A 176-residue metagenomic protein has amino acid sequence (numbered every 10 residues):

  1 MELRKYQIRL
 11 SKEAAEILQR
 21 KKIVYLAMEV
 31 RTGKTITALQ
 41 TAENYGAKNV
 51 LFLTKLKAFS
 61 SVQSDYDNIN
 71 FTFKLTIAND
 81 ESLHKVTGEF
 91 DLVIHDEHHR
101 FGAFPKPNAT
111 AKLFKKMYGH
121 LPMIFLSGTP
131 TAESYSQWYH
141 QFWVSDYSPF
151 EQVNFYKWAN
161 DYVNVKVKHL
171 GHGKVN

Functional and structural regions predicted by a protein language model:
M1-A27: Conserved pre-motif I regulatory segment
I23-Y25, N49-L51, L75, L92 (+1 more regions): Residue-level preference for the first positions of well-ordered beta-strands
M28, T35, L83-E89, S127-W138: SF2 helicase motor core recognition
V30-Y66, A132-Q137: Conserved Walker A/P-loop ATP-binding site and its immediately adjacent core in helicase/helicase-like ATPase domains
R31, H98-G102, P130-T131: Catalytic acidic motif of RecA-like/P-loop NTPases
K55, D67-E89: Inter-Walker segment of RecA-like/P-loop motor cores
G88-F125: SF2 helicase catalytic motif II
T110-N176: Conserved P-loop NTPase motor "coupling/switch" region that bridges the ATPase
